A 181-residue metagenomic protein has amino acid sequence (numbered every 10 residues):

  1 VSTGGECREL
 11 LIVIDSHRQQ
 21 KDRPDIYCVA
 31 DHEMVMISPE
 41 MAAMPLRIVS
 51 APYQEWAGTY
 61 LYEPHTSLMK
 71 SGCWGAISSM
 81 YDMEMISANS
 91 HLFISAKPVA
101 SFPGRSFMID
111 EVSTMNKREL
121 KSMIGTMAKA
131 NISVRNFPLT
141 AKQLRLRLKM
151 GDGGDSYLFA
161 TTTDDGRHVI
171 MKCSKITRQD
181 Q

Functional and structural regions predicted by a protein language model:
V1-Q181: SAM-dependent transferase fold signal centered on methyltransferase-like domains, encompassing both Class I
